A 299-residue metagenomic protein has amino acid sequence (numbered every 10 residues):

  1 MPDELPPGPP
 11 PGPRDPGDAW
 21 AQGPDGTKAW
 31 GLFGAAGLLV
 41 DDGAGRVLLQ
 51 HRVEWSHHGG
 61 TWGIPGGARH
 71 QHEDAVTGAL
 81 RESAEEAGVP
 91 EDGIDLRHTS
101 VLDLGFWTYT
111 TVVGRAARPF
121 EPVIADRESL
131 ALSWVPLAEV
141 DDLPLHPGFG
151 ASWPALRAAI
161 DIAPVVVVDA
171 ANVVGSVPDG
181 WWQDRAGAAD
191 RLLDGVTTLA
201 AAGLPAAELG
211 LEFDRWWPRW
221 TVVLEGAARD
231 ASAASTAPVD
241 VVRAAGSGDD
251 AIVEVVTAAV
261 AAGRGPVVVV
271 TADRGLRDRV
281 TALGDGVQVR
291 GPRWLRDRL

Functional and structural regions predicted by a protein language model:
P2-G37: Acidic, metal-coordinating catalytic segment for phosphate/diphosphate chemistry, firing primarily on the Nudix
A36-V40, V112: Short beta-strand scaffold segments in enzyme catalytic cores
R46-V47: Entry beta-strands of beta-propeller and related beta-repeat scaffolds
S56-G60: A conserved beta-turn-beta hairpin within the catalytic core of GNAT-like acetyltransferases that forms part
W62-H72, W181: Short histidine-centered catalytic/ligand-binding loop motif
I64, V167-V168: Short hydrophobic beta-strand that contains or immediately precedes a catalytic carboxylate
A68-I162: Unchanged
A163, G175-L299: Nuclease catalytic cores that cleave nucleic-acid phosphodiester bonds, predominantly acidic two-metal-ion
